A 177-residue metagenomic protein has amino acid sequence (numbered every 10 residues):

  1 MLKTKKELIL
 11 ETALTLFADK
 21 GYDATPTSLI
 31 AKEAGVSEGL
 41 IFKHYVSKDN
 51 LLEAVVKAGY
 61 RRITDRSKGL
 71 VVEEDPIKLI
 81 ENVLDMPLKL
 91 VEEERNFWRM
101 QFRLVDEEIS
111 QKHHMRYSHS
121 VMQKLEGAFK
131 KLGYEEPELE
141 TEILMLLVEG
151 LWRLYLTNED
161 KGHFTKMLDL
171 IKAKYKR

Functional and structural regions predicted by a protein language model:
M1-T4: N-terminal intrinsically disordered/low-complexity leader segments
L8, T12, L16-N50, A54: Helix-turn-helix
L10, I77, E81, D85 (+4 more regions): An amphipathic alpha-helix signature
A54, K68-E93, L144: Hydrophobic alpha-helical connector segments
K57-R62: Short, basic, alpha-helical segments at the C-terminal edge of helix-turn-helix-like DNA-binding modules
T64, E108-E142, D169: Amphipathic alpha-helical packing segments from all-alpha helical-bundle domains
M86-G127, R153: Short secondary-structure transition hinges
E135-E159, F164-K174: Hydrophobic alpha-helical segments that form the core of small-molecule binding pockets and/or dimer interfaces
